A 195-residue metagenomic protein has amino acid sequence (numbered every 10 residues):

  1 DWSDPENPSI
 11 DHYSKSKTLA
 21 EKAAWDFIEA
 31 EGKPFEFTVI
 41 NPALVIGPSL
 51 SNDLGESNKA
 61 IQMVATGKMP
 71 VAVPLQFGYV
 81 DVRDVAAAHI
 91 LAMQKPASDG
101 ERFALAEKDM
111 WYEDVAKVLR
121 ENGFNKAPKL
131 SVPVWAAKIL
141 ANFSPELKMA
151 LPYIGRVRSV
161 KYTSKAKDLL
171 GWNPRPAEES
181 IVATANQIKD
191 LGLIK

Functional and structural regions predicted by a protein language model:
W2-T38: Active-site Tyr-X1-5-Lys
D4-S9, S51-N52, N58-V80, D84: A conserved pocket-lining segment of Rossmann-fold NAD(P)-dependent short-chain dehydrogenase/reductase
S16, F77-R83, M110, R175: Residue-level signal for the nucleotide or nucleotide-sugar donor/cofactor binding architecture
E31-F35, G47-A60, A92-R102: Glycine/proline-rich active-site loop of Rossmann-fold NAD(P)-dependent oxidoreductases
N41-P42: Conserved SDR Rossmann-fold cofactor-binding beta-strand/turn motif
V45-G47, V85: Conserved sequence/active-site signature of Rossmann-fold short-chain dehydrogenase/reductase
A88-M149, A177-K195: Mid/C-terminal beta-alpha module of Rossmann-like enzyme folds, strongest in SDR-family dehydrogenases/epimerases
L140-G171: Conserved C-terminal active-site "lid" loop/helix of NAD(P)H-dependent oxidoreductases that clamps the redox cofactor
